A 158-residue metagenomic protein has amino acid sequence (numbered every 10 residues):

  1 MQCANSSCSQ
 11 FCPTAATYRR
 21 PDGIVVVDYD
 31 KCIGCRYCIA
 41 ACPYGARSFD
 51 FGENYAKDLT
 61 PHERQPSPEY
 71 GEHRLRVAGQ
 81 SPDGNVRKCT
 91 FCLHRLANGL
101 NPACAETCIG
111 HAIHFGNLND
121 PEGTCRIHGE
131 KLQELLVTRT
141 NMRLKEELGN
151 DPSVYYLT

Functional and structural regions predicted by a protein language model:
M1-T158: Non-ligating segments of multi-cofactor redox enzymes
